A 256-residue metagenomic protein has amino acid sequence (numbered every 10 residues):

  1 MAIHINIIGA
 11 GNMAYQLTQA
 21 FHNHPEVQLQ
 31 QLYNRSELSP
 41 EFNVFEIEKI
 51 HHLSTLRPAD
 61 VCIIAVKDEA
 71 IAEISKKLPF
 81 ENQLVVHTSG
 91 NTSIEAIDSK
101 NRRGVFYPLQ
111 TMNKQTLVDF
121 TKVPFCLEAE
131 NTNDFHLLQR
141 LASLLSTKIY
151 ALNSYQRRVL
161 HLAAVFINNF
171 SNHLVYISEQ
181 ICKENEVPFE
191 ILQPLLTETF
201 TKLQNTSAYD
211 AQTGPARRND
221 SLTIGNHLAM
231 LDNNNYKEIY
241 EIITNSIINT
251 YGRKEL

Functional and structural regions predicted by a protein language model:
M1-L53: NAD(P)+-binding Rossmann beta1-loop-alpha1 motif at the extreme N-terminus of oxidoreductases
Y15, Q19-N23, K76, A229 (+1 more regions): Short, well-ordered alpha-helices that flank and scaffold nucleotide-derived cofactor binding pockets
L17, P40, R102, L117-V159 (+1 more regions): Internal alpha-helical scaffold of NAD(P)-dependent oxidoreductase catalytic cores
L17, R35-L117: Rossmann-like NAD(P)(H) cofactor-binding subdomain of soluble oxidoreductases
I63, A164-I167, S171, Y240 (+1 more regions): Amphipathic, non-transmembrane alpha-helical scaffold segments
T199-L256: Interdomain hinge/lid region at the active-site interface of Rossmann-like NAD(P)-dependent oxidoreductases
